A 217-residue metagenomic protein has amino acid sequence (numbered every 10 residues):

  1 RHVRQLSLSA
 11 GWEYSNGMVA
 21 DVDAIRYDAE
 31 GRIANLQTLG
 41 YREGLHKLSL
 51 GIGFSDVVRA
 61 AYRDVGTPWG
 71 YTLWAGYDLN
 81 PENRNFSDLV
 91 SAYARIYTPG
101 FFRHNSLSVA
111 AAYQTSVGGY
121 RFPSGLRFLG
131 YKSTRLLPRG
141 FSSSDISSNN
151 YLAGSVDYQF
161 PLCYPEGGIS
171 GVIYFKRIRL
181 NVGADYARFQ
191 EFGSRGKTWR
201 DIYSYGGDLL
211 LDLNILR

Functional and structural regions predicted by a protein language model:
R1-A24: Large, well-folded core regions of big proteins
H2, P99-H104, D212-R217: Secondary-structure transition/capping motifs at alpha-helix termini and the adjoining loop/turn into the next element
I25-I178, V182, Q190-F192: C-terminal outer-membrane beta-barrel translocator/porin domains of Gram-negative envelope proteins and their
D185: Short basic (Lys/Arg) and small-residue
S194-R217: C-terminal beta-signal and terminal closure region of outer-membrane beta-barrel proteins
